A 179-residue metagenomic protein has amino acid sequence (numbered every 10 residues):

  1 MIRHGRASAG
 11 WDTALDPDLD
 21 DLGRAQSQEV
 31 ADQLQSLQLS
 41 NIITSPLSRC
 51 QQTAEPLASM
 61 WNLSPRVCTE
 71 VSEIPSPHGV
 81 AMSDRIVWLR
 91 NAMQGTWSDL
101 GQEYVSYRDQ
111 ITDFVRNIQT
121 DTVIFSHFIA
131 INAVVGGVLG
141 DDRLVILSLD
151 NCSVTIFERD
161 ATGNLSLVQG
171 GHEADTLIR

Functional and structural regions predicted by a protein language model:
M1-C68, N91, G95-L100, V145: Active-site-proximal alpha-helix that buttresses catalytic centers in soluble enzyme cores
A7, A130-I131: Short active-site segment of divalent metal-dependent hydrolases/proteases that encodes the spacing between
L39, Q119-T120: Short, high-confidence coil segments that cap the C-terminus of an alpha-helix and link into the following beta-strand
P56, A133, G137: Active-site signature of alpha/beta-hydrolase-fold catalytic machinery across serine- and Asp/Cys-nucleophile hydrolases
L63-V67, E73-R85, T120, G136-R179: Acidic, low-complexity terminal tails and accessory targeting/binding regions of phosphate-metabolizing enzymes
N91-Q119: Internal catalytic-core helix/loop-beta-alpha segment that presents or stabilizes conserved functional determinants
T120-I129: Generic beta-sheet signal
